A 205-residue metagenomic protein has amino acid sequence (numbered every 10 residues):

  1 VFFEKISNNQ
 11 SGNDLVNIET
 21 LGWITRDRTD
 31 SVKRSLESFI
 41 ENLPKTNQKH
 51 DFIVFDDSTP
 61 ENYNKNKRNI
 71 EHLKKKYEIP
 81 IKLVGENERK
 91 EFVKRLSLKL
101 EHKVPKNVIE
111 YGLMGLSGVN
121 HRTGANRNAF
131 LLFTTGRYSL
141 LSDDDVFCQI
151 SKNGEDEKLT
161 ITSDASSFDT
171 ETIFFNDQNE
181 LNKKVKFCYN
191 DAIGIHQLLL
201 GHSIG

Functional and structural regions predicted by a protein language model:
F2-Q48: N-proximal low-complexity "stem/linker" segments adjacent to membrane-targeting elements
V32-L36, N62-K67, K94-L96, T134 (+1 more regions): A short acidic (Asp/Glu
E37-N42, D51, Y63-K65, N69-H72 (+2 more regions): ATP-dependent kinase catalytic cores of phosphoinositide-metabolizing enzymes and PI3K-like protein kinases
Q48-E61, I81-E91: Short beta-strand/loop segment that forms part of the nucleotide-sugar
N66-F133: Active-site-proximal specificity loops/subdomain of glycosyltransferases
L131, C148-G205: Conserved catalytic core of nucleotide-sugar-dependent glycosyltransferases
S139: Short aromatic/hydrophobic "clamp" motif used to bind/position activated sugar donors
D143-F147: The conserved acidic donor/metal-binding loop of glycosyltransferases
